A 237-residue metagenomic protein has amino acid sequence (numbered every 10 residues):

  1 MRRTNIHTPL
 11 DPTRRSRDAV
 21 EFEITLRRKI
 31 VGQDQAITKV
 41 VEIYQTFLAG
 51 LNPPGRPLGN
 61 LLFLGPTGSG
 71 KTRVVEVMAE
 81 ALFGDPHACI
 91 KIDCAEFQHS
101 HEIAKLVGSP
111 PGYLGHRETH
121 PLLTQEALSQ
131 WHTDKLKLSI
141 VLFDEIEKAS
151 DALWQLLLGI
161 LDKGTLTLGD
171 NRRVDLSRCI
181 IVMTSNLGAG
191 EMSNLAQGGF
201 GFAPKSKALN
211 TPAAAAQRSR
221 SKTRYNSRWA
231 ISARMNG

Functional and structural regions predicted by a protein language model:
M1-G237: AAA+ P-loop NTPase nucleotide-binding core of proteostasis motors
